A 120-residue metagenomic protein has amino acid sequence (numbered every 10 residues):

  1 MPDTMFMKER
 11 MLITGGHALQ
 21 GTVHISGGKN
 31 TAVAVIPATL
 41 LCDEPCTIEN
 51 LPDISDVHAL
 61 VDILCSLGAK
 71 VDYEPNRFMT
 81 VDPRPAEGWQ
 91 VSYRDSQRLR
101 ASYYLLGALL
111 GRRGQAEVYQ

Functional and structural regions predicted by a protein language model:
M1-Q120: Short, structured segments at the rim of ligand-binding sites
